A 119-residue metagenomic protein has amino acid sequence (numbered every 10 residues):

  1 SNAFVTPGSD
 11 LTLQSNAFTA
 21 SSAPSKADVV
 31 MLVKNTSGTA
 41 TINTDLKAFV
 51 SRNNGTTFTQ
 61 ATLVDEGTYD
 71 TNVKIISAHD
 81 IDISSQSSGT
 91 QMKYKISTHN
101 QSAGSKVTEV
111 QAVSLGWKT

Functional and structural regions predicted by a protein language model:
S1-T119: Beta-strand-rich ligand- or partner-binding modules with a strong bias toward extracellular/periplasmic carbohydrate
